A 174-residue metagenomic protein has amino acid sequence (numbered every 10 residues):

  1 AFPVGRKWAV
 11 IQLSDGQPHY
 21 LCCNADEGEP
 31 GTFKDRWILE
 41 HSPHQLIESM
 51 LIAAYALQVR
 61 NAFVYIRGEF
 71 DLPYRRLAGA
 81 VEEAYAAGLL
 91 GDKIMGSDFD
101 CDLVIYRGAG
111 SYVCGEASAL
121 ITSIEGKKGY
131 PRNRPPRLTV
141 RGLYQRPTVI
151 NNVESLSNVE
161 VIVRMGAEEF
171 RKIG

Functional and structural regions predicted by a protein language model:
A1-H19: N-terminal glycine-rich phosphate/pyrophosphate-binding loops that anchor nucleotide-derived ligands and cofactors
H19-Y20, N61: Structural motif
C23-D35, L138-L143: Gly-rich Lys/Arg/Thr-decorated short loops/hinges at beta-loop-alpha junctions or inter-strand turns that position
W37-P43: Short, glycine-rich nucleotide/cofactor-binding loops
P43-A56: Histidine-anchored nucleotide/phosphate-binding helix
A56-N61, R137-T139: Short acidic (Asp/Glu) and glycine-rich catalytic loops that position anionic groups and cofactors
N61-G68: Short internal beta-strands
Y74-G174: Hydrophobic alpha-helical positions that pack around
